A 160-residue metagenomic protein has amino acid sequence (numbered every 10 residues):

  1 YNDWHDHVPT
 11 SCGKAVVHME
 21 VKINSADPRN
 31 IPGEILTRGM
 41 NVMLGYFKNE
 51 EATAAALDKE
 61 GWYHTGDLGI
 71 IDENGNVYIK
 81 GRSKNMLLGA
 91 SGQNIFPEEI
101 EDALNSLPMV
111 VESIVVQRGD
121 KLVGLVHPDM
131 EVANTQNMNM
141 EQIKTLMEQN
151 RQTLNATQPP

Functional and structural regions predicted by a protein language model:
Y1-H7, E20, V111-E112: Gly/Ser/Thr-rich phosphate-binding loop
H7-V8, A133: Short helix-loop capping/hinge motifs at secondary-structure junctions, enriched in acidic/polar residues
T10, E51, D102: Active-site phosphate/pyrophosphate- and oxyanion-stabilizing loops and adjacent acidic/basic residues in soluble
A15, M19-N30, E34-G89, S106: Conserved ATP-binding/catalytic segment of the ANL
V42, N76-N105, V132-E141, T157-Q158: Adenylate-forming
L68, E73, S106-M130: C-terminal boundary motif of the adenylate-forming
E112, Q117-D120, Q149-P160: Conserved C-terminal "lid"/linker of ANL adenylate-forming enzymes
M138-N150: Well-ordered, non-membrane alpha-helical segments in soluble/globular domains
